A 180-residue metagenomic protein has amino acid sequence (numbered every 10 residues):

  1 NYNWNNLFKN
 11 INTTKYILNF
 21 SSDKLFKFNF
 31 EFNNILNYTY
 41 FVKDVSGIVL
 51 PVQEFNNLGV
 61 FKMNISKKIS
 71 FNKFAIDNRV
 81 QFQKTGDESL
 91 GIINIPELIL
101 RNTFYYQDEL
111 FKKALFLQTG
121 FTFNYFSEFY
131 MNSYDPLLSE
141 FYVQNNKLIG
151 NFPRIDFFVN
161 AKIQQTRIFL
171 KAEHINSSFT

Functional and structural regions predicted by a protein language model:
N1-T180: Exposed, low-structure sequence patches enriched in small/polar residues
